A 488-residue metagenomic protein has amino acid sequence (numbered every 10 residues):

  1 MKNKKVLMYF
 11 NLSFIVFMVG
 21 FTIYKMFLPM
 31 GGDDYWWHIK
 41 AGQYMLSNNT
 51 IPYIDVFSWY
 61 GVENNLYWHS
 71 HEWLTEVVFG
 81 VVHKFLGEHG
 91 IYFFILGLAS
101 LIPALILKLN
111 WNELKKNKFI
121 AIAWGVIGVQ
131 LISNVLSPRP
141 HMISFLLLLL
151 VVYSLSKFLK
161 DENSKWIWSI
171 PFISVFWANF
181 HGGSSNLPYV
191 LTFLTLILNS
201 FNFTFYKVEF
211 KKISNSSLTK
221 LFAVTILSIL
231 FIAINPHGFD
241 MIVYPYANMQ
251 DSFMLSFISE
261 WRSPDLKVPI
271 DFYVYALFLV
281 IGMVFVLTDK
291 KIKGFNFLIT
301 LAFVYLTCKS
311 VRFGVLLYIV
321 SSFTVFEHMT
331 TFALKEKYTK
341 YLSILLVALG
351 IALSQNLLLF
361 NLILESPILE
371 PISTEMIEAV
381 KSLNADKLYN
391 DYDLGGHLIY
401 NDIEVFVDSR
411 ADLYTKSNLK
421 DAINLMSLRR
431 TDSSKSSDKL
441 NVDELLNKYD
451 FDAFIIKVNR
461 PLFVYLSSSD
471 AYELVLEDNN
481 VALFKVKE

Functional and structural regions predicted by a protein language model:
G31-D34, L46-P52, G182-L287: Transmembrane catalytic cores of multi-pass membrane glycosyltransferases and polysaccharide-assembly enzymes
F93-E113: Transmembrane-helix motifs of polytopic, lipid-linked glycan transferases
L105, L131, I143-K160, T192-S200: Specific aromatic-rich, kink-prone transmembrane helix
I106-Q130: Transmembrane-helix signature of polytopic, membrane-embedded enzymes that assemble or transfer cell-envelope glycans
G128-I132, S154, I167-G183, T192 (+2 more regions): Membrane-interface alpha helices of multi-pass inner-membrane proteins
K157-V175, T219-A223, K291-T300: Short hydrophobic alpha-helices at membrane interfaces in multi-pass membrane enzymes
Y338-S382, D393-G396, N401, S409-L413 (+2 more regions): Membrane-proximal, lumen/periplasm-facing interface regions of secretory-pathway glyco- and lipid-modifying enzymes
K381-L419, N447, F451-N459, F484: Short periplasmic/luminal acceptor-recognition loop of GT-C membrane glycosyltransferases, typified by
